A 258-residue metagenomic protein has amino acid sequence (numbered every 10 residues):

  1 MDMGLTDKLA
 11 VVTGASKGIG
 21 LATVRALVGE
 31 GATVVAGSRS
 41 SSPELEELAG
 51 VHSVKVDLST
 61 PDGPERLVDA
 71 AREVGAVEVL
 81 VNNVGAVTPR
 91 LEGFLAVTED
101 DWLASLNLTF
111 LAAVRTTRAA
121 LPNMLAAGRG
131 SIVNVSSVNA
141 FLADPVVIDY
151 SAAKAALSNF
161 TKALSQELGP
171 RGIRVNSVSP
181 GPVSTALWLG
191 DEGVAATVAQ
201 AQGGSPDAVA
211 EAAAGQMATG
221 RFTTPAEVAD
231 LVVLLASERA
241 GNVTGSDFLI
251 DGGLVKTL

Functional and structural regions predicted by a protein language model:
L9, S16-K17: Conserved glycine-rich cofactor-binding loop
R90-F94, T98-L106, I132, A213: Substrate-binding pocket helix/loop in short-chain dehydrogenase/reductase
L91, R221, V232-V233, T244-L258: Short C-terminal tail/terminal secondary-structure segment of NAD(P)H-dependent dehydrogenase/reductase domains
T117, A153, T161: Active-site helix of classical SDR
P122, Q166-E167, G241: Alpha-helical segment proximal to the catalytic Tyr-Lys
S137: Residue(s) in the substrate-gating loop at a strand-loop-helix junction that position the organic substrate next
G169, R174, V243-G245: Short, small/polar-rich loop/turn modules that mediate ligand/substrate recognition or access, typified
